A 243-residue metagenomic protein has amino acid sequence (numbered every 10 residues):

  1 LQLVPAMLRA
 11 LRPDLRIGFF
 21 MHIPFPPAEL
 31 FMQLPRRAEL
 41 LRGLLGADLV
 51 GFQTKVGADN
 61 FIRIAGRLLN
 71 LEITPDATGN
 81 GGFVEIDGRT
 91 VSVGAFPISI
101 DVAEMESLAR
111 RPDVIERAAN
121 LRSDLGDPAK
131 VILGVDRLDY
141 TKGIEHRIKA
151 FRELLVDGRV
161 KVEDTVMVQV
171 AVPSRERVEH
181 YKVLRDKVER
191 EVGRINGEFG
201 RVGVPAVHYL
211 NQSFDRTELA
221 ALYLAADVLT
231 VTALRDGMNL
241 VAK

Functional and structural regions predicted by a protein language model:
L1-A242: Catalytic cores of carbohydrate-active enzymes across secretory and cytosolic contexts
